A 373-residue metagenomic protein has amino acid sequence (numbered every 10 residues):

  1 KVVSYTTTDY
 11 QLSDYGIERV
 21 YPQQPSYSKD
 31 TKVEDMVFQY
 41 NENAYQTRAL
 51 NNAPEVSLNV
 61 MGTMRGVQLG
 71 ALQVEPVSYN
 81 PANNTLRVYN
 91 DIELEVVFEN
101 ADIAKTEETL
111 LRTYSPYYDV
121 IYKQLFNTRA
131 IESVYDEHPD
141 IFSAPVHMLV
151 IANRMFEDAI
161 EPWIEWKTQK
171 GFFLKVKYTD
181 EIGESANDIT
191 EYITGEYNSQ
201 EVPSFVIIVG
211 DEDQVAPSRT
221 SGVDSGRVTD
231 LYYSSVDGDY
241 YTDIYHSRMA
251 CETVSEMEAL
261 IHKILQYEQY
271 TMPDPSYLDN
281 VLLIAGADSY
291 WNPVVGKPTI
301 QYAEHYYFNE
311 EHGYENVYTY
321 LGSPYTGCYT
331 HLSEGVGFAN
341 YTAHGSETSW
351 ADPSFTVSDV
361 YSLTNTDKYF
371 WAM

Functional and structural regions predicted by a protein language model:
K1-M373: Cysteine-dependent hydrolase recognition
